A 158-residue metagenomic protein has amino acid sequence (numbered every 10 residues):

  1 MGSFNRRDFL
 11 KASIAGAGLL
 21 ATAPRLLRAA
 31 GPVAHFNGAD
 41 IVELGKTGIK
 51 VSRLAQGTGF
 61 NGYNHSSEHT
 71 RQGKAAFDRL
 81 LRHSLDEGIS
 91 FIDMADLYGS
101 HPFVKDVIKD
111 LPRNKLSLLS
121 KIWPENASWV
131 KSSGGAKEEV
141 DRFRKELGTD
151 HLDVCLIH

Functional and structural regions predicted by a protein language model:
G2-L116: N-terminal binding-site loop/beta-alpha segment at the start of enzyme catalytic domains that lines or forms
R25-A30, S128-G135: Short, compositionally biased strand/turn segments that nucleate or flank brief secondary-structure elements
N64-H65, Q72, V130-H158: Glycine/proline-rich, positively charged, aromatic-decorated active-site loop/lid region on the catalytic face
S90, M94-L97, E125-S133: Short gly/ser-rich anion-binding loops that grip negatively charged ligand groups
N114-S128, C155-H158: A short, structured active-site edge motif that brings together acidic residues
